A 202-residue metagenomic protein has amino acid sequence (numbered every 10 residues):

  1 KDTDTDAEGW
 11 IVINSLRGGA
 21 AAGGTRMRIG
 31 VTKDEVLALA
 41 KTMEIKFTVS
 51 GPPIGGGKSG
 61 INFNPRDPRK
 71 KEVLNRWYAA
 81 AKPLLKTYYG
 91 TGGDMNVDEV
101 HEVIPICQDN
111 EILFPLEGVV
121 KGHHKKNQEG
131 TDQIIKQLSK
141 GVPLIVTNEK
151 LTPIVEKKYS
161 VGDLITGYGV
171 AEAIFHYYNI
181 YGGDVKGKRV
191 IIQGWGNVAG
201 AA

Functional and structural regions predicted by a protein language model:
K1-I61, V73, W77-K86: N-terminal functional module of multi-domain proteins
F47-V185: Glycine/serine-rich phosphate-binding loop and adjoining beta1-alpha1 elements at the start of nucleotide-handling
V190-I192: Hydrophobic Val/Ile/Leu positions in short beta-strands of Rossmann-like dinucleotide-binding domains
G194-G196: Glycine-rich Rossmann-fold phosphate-binding loop(s) that bind the pyrophosphate of adenine dinucleotide cofactors
A199-G200: N-terminal Rossmann-fold NAD(P) dinucleotide-binding loop
